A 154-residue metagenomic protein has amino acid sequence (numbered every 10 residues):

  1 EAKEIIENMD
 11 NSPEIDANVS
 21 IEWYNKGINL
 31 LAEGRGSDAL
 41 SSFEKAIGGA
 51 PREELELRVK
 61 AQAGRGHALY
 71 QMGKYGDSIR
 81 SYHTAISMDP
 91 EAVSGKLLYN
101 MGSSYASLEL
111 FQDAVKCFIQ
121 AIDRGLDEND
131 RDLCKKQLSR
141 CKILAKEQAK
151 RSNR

Functional and structural regions predicted by a protein language model:
A106-N129, K136-I143: TPR/TPR-like (Sel1-like) alpha-helical repeat modules
